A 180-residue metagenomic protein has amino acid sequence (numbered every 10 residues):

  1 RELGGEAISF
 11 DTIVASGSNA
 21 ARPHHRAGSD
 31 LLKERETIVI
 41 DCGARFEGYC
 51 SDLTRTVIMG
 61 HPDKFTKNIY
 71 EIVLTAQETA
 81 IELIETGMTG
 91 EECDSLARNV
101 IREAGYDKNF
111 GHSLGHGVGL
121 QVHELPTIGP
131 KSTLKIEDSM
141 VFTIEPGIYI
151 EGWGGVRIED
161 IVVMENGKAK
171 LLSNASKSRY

Functional and structural regions predicted by a protein language model:
R1-Y180: Active-site neighborhoods and metal-handling regions in enzymes and metal-associated proteins
